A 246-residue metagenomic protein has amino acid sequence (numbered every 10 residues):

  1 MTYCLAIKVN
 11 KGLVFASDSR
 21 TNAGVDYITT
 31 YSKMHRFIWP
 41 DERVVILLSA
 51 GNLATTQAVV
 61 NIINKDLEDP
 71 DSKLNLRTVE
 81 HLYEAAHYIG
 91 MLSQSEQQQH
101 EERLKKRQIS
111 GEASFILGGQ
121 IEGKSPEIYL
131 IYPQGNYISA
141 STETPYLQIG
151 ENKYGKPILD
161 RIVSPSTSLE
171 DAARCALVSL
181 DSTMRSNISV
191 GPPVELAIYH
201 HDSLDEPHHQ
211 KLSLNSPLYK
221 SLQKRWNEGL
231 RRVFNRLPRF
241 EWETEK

Functional and structural regions predicted by a protein language model:
M1-K246: N-terminal nucleophile
